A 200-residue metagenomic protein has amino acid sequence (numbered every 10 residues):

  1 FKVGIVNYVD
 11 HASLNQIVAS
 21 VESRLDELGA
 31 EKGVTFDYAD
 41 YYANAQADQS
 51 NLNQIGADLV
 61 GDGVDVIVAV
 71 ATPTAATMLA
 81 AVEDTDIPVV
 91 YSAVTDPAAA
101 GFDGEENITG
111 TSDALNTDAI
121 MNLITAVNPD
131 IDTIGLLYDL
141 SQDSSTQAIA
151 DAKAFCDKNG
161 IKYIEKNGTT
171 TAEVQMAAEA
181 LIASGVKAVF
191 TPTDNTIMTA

Functional and structural regions predicted by a protein language model:
F1-L28, A39-S50, S141-S145, D194-T199: Extracytoplasmic "Venus flytrap"
G4-V6, V90, G135: Short, well-ordered beta-strand segments
V18, E22, L52-G56, T72-L79 (+4 more regions): Extracytoplasmic/secreted envelope proteins and their assembly/folding machinery, especially bacterial periplasmic
V21, D113-N159: An alpha-beta-alpha
T35-G61, N167-I182: Structural motif
Y42-G101, D194-A200: Beta-alpha junction/loop-to-helix N-cap segments that form part of ligand/metal-binding clefts
D143-A200: Pocket-lining segment of extracytoplasmic ligand-binding domains
